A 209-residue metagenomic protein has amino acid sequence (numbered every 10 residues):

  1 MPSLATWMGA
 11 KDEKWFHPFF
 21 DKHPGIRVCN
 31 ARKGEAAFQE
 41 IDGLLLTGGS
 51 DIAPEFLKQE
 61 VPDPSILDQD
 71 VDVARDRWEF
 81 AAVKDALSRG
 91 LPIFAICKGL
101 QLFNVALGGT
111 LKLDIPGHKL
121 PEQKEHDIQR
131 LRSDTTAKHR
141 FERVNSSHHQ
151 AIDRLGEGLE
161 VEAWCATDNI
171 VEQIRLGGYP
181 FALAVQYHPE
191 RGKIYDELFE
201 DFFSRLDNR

Functional and structural regions predicted by a protein language model:
M1-K98, N104-K112, P116-K138, R143 (+2 more regions): N-terminal beta1-alpha1 cap of cysteine-dependent amidohydrolase-like domains
S146-H149: A glycine-rich beta-turn/hairpin centered on an aromatic-Pro dipeptide
A182-Y187: Active-site-proximal beta-strand elements of phosphoester/diester hydrolases
